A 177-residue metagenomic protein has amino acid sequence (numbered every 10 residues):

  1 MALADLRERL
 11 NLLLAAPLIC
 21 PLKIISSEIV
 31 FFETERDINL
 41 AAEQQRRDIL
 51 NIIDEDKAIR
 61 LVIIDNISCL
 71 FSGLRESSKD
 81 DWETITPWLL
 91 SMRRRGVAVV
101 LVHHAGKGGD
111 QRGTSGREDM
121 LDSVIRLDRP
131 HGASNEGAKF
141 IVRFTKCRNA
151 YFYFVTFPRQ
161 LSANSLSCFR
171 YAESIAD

Functional and structural regions predicted by a protein language model:
M1-R75, R170-I175: Conserved inter-motif catalytic segment of the P-loop NTP-binding fold
L61, D80-Y171: Phosphate-binding/switch region of NTP-binding enzymes
